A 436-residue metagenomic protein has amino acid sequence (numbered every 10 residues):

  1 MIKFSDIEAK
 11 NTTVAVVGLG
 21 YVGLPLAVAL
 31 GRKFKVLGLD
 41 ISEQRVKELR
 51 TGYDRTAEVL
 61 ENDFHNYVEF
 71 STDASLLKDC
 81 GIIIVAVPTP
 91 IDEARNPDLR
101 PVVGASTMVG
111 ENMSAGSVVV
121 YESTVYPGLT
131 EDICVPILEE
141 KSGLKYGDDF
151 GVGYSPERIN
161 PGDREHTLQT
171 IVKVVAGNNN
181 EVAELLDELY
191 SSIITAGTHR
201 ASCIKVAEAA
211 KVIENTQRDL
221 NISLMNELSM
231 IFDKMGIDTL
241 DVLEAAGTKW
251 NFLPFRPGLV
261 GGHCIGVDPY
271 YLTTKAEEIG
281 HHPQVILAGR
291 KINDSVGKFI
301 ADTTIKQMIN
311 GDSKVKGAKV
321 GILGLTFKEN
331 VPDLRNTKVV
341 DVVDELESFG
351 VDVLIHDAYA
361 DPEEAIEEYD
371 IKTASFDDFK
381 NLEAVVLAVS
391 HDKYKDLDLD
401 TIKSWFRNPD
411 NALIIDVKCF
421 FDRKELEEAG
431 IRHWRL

Functional and structural regions predicted by a protein language model:
M1-L436: Structural/interface elements that position substrates and couple domains in central-metabolism enzymes
